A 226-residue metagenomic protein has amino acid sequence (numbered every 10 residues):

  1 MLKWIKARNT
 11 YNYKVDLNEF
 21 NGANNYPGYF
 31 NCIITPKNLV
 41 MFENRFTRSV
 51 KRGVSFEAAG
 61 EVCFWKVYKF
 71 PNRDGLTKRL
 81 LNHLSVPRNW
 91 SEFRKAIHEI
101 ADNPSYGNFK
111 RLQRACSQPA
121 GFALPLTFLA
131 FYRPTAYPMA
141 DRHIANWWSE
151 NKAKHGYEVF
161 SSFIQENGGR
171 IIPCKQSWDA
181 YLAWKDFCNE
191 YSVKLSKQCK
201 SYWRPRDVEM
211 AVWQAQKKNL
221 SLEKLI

Functional and structural regions predicted by a protein language model:
M1-C116, P134-I226: An N-terminal alpha-helical hairpin/helix-loop-helix interaction module that forms a charged, gly/pro-flexible surface
L126-F131: Internal, hydrophobic cores of structured domains that mediate oligomerization or house catalytic pockets within large
